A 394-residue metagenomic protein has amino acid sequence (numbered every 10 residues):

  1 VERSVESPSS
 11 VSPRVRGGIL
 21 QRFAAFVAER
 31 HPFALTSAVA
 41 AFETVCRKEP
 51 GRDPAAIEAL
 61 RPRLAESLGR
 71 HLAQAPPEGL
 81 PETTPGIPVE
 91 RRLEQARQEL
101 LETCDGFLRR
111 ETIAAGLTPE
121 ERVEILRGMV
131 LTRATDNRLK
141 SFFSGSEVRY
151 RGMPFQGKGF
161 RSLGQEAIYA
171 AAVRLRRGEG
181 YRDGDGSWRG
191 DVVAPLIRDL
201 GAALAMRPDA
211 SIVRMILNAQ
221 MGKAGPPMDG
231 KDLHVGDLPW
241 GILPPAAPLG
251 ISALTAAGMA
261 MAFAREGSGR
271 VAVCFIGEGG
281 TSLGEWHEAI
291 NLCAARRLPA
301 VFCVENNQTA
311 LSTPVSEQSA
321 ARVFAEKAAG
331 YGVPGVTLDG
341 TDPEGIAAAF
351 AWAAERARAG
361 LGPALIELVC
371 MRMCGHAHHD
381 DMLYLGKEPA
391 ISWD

Functional and structural regions predicted by a protein language model:
V1-V27, H31-A38, F42, G241-D394: Glycine-rich ThDP/TPP pyrophosphate-binding loop and its adjacent helix/strand module within ThDP-dependent enzymes
E2-R198, P208: N-terminal amphipathic, basic-rich helices that act as targeting or association modules
V5, R97-E121, M221-L238, W286-N306: Solvent-exposed, charged interface segments at domain starts and junctions
L72-R91, R109-E124, R198-I212, G236-P245 (+5 more regions): Short charge-dense sequence patches
S141, G145, R149-R296, Q308 (+1 more regions): Cofactor-binding active-site loop characterized by glycine-rich and histidine/acidic residues
